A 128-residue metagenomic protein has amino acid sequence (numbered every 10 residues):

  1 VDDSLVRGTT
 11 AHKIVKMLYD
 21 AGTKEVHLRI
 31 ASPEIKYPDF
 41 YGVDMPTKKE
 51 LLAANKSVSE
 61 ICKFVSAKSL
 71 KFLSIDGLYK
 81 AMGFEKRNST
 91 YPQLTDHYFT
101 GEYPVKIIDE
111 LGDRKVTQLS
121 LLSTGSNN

Functional and structural regions predicted by a protein language model:
V1-N128: PRPP-associated nucleotide enzymes
